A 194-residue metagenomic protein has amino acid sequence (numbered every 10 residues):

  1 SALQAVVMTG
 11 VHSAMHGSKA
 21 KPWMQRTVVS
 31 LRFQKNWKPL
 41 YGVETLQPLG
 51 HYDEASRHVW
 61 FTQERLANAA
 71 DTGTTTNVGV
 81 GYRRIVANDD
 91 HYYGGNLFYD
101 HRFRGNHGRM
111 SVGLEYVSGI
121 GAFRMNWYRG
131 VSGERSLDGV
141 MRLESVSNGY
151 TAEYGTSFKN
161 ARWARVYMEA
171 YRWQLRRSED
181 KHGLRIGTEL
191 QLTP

Functional and structural regions predicted by a protein language model:
S1-V112, Y116-M141, F158-P194: Transmembrane beta-barrel domains of bacterial outer-membrane proteins
G139-Y150: Outer-membrane beta-barrel signature, preferentially recognizing the C-terminal barrel domain of Gram-negative
T151-S157: Intrinsically disordered, low-complexity, charge-dense segments enriched in Lys/Arg and Glu/Asp interspersed
